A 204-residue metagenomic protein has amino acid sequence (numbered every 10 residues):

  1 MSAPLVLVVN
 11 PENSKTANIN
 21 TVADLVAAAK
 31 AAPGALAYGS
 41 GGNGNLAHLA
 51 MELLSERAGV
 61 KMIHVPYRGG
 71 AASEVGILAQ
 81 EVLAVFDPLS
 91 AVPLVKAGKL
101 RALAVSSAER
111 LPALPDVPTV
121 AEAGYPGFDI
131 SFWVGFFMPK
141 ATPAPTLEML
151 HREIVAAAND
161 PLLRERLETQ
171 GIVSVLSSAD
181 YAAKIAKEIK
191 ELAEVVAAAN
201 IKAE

Functional and structural regions predicted by a protein language model:
M1-A72, V120, W133-R166: Hinge/capping helix and adjacent helix->loop/strand transition within the periplasmic-binding protein
P11, P88-S90, S107, K140: Short secondary-structure boundary segments
A29, L53, R57, A71-V82 (+2 more regions): Short helices/loops that flank or line small-molecule/ion binding pockets
A32-L36, V60, L78-F86, K99-A102 (+1 more regions): Alpha-to-beta junction loops
E56-V60, K96, A144-E204: An extracytoplasmic/periplasmic, membrane-proximal ligand-sensing/linker region
V60-K61, V95-V105, P112-G124, V195: Ligand-binding "clamshell"
P66, E81, K99, S107 (+5 more regions): Conserved functional loop/turn residues at catalytic and ligand-binding sites
Y67, F86-D87, V105: Short beta-strand and adjacent tight-turn residues that come in two discontinuous sequence segments and form the edges
